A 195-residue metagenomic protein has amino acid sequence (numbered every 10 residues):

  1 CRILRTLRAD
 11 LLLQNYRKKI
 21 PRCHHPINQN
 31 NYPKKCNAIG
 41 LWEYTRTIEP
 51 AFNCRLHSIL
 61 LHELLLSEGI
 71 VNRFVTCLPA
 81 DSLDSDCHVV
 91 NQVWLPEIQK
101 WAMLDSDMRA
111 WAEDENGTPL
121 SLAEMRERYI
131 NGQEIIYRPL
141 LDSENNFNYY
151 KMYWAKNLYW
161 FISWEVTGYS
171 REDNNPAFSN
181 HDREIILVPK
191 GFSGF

Functional and structural regions predicted by a protein language model:
C1-F52: Secondary-structure boundary elements
C1-R5, L11, H62, C87 (+2 more regions): Bimodal feature
D10, F52-I59, E63: A structural signal for well-ordered alpha-helical segments within the folded catalytic domains of diverse enzymes
P50-C54, V75-C77: Short His-Asn-centered micro-motif
I59-Q133: Hydrophobic/aromatic-rich core segments of domains that either
R128-F195: Low-complexity, Gly/Ser/Thr/Pro-rich intrinsically disordered linker/tail segments
